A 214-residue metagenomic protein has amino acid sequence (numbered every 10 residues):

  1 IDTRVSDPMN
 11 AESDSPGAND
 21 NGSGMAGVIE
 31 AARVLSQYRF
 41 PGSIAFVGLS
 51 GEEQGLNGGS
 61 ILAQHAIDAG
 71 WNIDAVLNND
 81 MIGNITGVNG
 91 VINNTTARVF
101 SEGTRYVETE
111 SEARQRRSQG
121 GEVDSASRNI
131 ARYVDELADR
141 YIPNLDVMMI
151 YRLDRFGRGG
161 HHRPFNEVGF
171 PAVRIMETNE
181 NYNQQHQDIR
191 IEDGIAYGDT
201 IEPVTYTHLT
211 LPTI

Functional and structural regions predicted by a protein language model:
I1, A31, V47-E52, L77-I82 (+2 more regions): Active-site-proximal beta-strand/loop segments in catalytic clefts of secreted hydrolases
I1-V47: Catalytic-core environment of secreted peptidases
V5-N10, F40, L56-S60, G87-V91 (+1 more regions): Short, solvent-exposed loop/turn and secondary-structure capping segments
D7-A18, T95-R117, D188-V204: A solvent-exposed, charged loop/short amphipathic helix patch at secondary-structure junctions
L35-F40, A66-G70, P164: Surface-exposed acidic, glycine-flexible loop patches that form ligand/cofactor-binding and adhesion interfaces
G51-G160, V168: Metal-dependent peptidase/peptidase-like ectodomains
D154-T205: Zn-dependent metallopeptidase/amidohydrolase metal-coordination segment
T207-T213: Conserved small/polar residues in nucleotide/adenosyl-binding loops
